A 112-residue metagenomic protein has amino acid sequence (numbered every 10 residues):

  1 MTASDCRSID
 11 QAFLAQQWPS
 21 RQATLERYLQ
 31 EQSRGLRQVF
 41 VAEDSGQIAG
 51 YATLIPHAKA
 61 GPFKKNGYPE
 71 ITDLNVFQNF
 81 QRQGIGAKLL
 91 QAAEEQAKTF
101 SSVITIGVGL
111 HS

Functional and structural regions predicted by a protein language model:
M1-I9: A short beta-loop-alpha structural element at the N-terminal edge of CoA-dependent acyl/N-acetyltransferase catalytic
I9-L14, L25: Hydrophobic alpha-helical core bundles mediating ligand binding, dimerization, or RNAP-core interactions
L14-S20, A60: N-terminal first-folded block
W18-V41: Active-site rim helix/loop that mediates acceptor-substrate recognition in acyltransferases
V41, Q47-A58, E70-N75: Conserved beta-strand in the GNAT
K64-Q78, I106-G109: Conserved acetyl-CoA binding element of GNAT-fold acetyltransferases
V76, R82-E95: Conserved acetyl-CoA-binding loop-helix of GNAT-fold acetyltransferases
A97-H111: Conserved GNAT acetyl-CoA-binding A-motif
